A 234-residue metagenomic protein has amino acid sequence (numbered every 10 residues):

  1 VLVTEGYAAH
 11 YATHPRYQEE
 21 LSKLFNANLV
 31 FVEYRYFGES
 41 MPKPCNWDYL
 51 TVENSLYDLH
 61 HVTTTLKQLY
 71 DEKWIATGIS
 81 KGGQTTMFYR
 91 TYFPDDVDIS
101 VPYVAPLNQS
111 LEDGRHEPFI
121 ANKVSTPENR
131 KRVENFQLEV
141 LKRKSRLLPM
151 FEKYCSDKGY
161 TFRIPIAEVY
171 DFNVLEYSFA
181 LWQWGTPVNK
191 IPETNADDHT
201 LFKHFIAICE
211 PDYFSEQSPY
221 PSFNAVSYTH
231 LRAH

Functional and structural regions predicted by a protein language model:
V1-G6: Short beta-strand element of the alpha/beta-hydrolase
Y11-Q18: The serine-hydrolase catalytic nucleophile loop
S22-E39: Conserved alpha/beta-hydrolase
Y49-K67: Alpha/beta-hydrolase active-site loop
Y70-I79: Alpha/beta-hydrolase fold nucleophile elbow
G83-P94: Short glycine-enriched nucleophile-adjacent loop and the immediately C-terminal alpha-helix near the catalytic center
V97-L148: A catalytic-pocket lid/entrance helix-loop region that shapes and gates access to the active site across common
T229-H234: Conserved small/polar residues in nucleotide/adenosyl-binding loops
